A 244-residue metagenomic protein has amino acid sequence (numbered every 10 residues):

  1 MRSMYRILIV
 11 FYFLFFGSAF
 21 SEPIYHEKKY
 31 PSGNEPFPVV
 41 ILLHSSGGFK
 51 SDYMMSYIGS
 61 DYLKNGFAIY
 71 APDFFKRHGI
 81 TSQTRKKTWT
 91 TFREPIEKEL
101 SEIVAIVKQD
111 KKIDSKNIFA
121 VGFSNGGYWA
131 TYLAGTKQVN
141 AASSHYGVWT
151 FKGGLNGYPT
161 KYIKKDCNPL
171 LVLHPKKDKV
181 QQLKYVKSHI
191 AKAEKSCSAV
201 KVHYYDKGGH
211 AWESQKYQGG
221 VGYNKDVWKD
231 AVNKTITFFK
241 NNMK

Functional and structural regions predicted by a protein language model:
E22-P31: A short loop-to-beta-strand scaffold at the N-terminal edge of the catalytic core in hydrolase folds
P31-V39, D166-C167: Proline/glycine-enriched tight loop/beta-turn segments at coil->beta junctions that connect or precede beta-strands
E35-F37, L43-I80, F151-K152, K179-Q182: Short substrate-entry loop that stabilizes the transition state in hydrolases
W89-K111: Alpha/beta-hydrolase active-site loop
K112-F123: Alpha/beta-hydrolase fold nucleophile elbow
G122-G126, A130: Gly/Ala-rich beta-loop-alpha elbow adjacent to hydrolase catalytic centers
A141, G147-K201: The feature captures the conserved acid-bearing segment of alpha/beta-hydrolase catalytic domains
A199-K244: C-terminal catalytic histidine-bearing segment of alpha/beta-hydrolase fold enzymes
